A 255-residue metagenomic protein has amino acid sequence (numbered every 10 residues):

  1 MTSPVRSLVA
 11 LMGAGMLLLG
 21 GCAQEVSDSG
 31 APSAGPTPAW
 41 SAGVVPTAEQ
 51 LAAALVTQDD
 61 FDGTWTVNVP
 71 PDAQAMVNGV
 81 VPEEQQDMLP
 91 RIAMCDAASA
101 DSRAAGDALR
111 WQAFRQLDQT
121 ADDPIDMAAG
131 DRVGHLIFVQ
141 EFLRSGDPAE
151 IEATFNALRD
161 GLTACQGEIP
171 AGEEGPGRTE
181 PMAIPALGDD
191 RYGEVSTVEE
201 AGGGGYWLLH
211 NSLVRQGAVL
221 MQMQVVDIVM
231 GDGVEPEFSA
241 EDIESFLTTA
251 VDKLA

Functional and structural regions predicted by a protein language model:
M1-M12: Bacterial N-terminal signal peptides that target proteins for export
L18-G21: C-terminal motif of bacterial Sec signal peptides marking the signal peptidase cleavage site
A23-V26: Bacterial signal peptide processing site
G30-A121, E237-A255: Extracytoplasmic low-complexity, Pro/Thr/Ser/Ala/Gly-rich segments that lie immediately after a secretion/anchoring
T47, F138-G146, D232-E237: Second-shell loop/turn segments in exported
V67-L209: A small/polar (G/S/T-enriched), proline-flanked helix-loop surface module common in exported/cell-envelope proteins
R178-T248, K253-L254: A short, solvent-exposed beta-edge/loop patch
